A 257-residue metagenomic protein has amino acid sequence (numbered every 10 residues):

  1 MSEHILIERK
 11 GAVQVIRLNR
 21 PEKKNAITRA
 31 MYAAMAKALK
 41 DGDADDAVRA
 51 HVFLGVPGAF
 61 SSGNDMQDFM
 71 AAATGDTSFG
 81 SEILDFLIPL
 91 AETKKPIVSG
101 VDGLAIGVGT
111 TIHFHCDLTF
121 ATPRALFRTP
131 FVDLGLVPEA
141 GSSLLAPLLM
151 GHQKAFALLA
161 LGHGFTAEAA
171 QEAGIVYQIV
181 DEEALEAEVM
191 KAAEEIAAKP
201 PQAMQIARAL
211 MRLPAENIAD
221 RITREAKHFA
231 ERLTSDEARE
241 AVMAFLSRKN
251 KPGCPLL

Functional and structural regions predicted by a protein language model:
M1-G11, D45, F60, G162-E168 (+3 more regions): C-terminal alpha-helix plus adjacent terminal tail
M1-V56, I88: Conserved CoA-thioester-binding segment of acyl-CoA-metabolizing enzymes
L6, A91-M204, S235, E240-M243: Crotonase-fold acyl-CoA enzyme core
I16, R20, M35, F53 (+6 more regions): Terminal peptide-recognition signature
A26-R29, S62, A71, D133 (+4 more regions): Phosphate-coordinating loops and pocket residues in cytosolic domains that bind phosphorylated ligands
M31-A34, E82, L185, E225: Hydrophobic alpha-helical membrane-association signature
K40, A47, L54-E92, A105 (+2 more regions): Glycine- (often His-adjacent) and acidic-residue-rich active-site loop that binds/positions the CoA thioester
